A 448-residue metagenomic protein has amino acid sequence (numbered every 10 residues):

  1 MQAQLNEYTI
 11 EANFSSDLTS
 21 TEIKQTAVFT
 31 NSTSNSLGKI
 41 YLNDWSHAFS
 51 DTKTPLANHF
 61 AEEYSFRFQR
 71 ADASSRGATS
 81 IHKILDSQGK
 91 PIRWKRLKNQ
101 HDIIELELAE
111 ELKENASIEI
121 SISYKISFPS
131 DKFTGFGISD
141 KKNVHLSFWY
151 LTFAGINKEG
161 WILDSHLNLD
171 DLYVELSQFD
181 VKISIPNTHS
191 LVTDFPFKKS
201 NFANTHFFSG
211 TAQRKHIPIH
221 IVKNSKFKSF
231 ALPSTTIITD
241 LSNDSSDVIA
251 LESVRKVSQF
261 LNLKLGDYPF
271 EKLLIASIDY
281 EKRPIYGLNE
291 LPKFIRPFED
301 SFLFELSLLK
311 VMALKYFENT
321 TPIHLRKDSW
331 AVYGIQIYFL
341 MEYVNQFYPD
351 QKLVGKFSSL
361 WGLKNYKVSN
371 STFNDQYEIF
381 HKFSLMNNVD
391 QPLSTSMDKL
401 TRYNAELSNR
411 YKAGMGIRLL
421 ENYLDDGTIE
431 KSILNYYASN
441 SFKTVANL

Functional and structural regions predicted by a protein language model:
M1-E22, S34-G38, D140: N-terminal, polar/Ser/Thr-rich
S20-P55, H59-F66: Ligand-binding face of N-terminal immunoglobulin V-set domains in extracellular IgSF glycoproteins
Y64-A78, H82-K83, K95-L97, E107 (+1 more regions): Extended, low-hydrophobicity, Ser/Thr/Pro/Gly-biased non-transmembrane segments
D102-L106, I118: Short strand-edge motifs at loop-to-beta-strand transitions and within beta-strands of extracellular beta-rich domains
K113-I122: Short Pro-Gly-centered flexible turn/kink motifs
V181, F227-S329, I335, F339-Y343: Juxtacatalytic substrate-recognition/specificity segment
Y333-M415: Acidic/His/Gly-enriched intrinsically disordered linker/tail segments that often contain short helix/coil "MoRF-like"
T395-L448: Amphipathic alpha-helical substructures
